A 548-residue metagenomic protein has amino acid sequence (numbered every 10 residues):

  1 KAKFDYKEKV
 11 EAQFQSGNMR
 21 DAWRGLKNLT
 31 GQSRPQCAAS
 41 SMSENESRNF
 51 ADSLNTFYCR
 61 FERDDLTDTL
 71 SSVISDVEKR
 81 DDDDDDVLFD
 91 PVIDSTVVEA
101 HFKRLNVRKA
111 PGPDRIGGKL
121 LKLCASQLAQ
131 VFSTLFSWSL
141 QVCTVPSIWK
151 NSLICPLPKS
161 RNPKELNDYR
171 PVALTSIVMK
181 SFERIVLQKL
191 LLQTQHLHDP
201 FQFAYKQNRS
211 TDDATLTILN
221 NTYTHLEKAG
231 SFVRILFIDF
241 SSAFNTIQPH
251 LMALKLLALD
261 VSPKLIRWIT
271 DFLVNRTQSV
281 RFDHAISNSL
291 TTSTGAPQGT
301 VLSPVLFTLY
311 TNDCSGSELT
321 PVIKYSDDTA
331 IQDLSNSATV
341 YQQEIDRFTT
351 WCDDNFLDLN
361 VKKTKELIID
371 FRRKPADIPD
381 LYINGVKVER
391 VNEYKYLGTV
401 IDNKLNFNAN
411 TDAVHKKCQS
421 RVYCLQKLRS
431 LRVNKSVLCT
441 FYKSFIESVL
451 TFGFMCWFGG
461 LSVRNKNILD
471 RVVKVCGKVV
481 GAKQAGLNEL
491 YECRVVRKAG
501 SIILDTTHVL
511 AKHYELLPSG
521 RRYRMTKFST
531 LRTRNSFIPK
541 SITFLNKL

Functional and structural regions predicted by a protein language model:
K1-Q15, Q207, Y325-S326, D333-N336 (+2 more regions): Non-catalytic, peripheral interaction segments enriched in hydrophobic/basic residues
M19-N167, A173, I177, S181 (+4 more regions): Surface-exposed loop/turn segments and immediately adjacent short secondary-structure elements within folded domains
S40, S72, S462-L548: Short linear motifs embedded in intrinsically disordered, charge-biased segments
L88, Q343, D358-N392: Short, conserved micro-motifs composed of acidic
R108-I116, I154, E165-L174, D212-L254: Conserved catalytic palm subdomain of right-hand nucleotidyl-transferase polymerases, strongest for RNA-directed enzymes
V186-Q202, H225, P304-D333, V449: Active-site palm subdomain of RNA-directed nucleic acid polymerases
I238-I323: Conserved polymerase palm-domain catalytic core
S242-L259, T329-D353: Catalytic palm subdomain of template-directed nucleic-acid polymerases, centered on the conserved carboxylate motif
